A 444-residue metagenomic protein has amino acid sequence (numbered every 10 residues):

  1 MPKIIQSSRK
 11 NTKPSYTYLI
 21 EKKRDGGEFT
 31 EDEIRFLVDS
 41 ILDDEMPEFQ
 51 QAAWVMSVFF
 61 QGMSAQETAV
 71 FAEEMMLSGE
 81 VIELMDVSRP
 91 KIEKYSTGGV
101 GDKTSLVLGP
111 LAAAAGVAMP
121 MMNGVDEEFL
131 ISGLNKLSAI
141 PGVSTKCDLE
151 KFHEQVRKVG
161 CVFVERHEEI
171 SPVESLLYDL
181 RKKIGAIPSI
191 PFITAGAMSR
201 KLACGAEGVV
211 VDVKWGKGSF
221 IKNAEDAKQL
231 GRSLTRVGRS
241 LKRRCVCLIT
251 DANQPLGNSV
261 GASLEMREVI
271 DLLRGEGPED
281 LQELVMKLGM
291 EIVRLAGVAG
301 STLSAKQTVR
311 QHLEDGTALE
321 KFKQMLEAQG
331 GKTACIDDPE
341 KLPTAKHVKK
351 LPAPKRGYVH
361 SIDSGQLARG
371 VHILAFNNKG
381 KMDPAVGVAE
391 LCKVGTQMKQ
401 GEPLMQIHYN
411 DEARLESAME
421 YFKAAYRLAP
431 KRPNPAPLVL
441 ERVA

Functional and structural regions predicted by a protein language model:
P2-G101, I140, K321-Q329, V439 (+1 more regions): Acidic, glycine/proline-rich low-complexity segments that act as flexible tails and inter-domain linkers
P14, Y18, K23, T30 (+4 more regions): Well-ordered secondary-structure scaffolds
F60, V107-M119, R200-G205, S240-L241 (+1 more regions): Alpha-helix C-terminal capping segments
P90-A113, V117-F129: Glycine/serine-rich anion-binding loops at beta->alpha junctions that coordinate negatively charged ligand groups
S96-G98, V125-F129, I140, W215-K217 (+1 more regions): Acidic, glycine-rich active-site loops and adjacent beta-strand->loop/helix elements that engage anionic groups
M122-N123, V156, V164-R166, D212-G216 (+1 more regions): Short beta-strand segments
K136-V162, R232-G238, K242: A glycine-rich helix N-cap at a beta->alpha junction
R157-A206: Phosphate/diphosphate-binding glycine-rich loops and adjacent basic-rich segments that engage nucleotide
